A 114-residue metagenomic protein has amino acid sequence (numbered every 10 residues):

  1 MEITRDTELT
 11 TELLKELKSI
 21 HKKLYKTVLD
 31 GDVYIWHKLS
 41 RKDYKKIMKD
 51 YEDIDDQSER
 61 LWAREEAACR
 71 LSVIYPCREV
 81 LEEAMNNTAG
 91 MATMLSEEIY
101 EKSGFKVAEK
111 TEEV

Functional and structural regions predicted by a protein language model:
M1-K18: Short, basic/low-complexity N-terminal boundary segments at the transition from targeting/disordered tails
L9-E12, L24, Y100: N-terminal functional modules and adjacent low-complexity/disordered segments of proteins
S19-K26: Short, hydrophobic/aromatic-rich segments at coil-to-beta transitions
V28-V114: Short, surface-exposed, charged amphipathic helix/loop patches that serve as local interaction elements
